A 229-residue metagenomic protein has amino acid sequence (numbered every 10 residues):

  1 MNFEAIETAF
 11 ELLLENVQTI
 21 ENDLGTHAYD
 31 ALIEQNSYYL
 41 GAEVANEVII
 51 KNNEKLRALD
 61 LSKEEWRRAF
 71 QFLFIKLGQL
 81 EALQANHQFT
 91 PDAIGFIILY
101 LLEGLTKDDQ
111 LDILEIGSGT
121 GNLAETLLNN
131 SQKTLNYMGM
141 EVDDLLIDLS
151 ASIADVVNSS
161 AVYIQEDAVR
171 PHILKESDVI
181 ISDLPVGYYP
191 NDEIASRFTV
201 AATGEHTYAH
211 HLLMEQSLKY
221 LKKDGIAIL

Functional and structural regions predicted by a protein language model:
M1-G78: A short N-terminal interaction module
D108-G119: Conserved class I S-adenosyl-L-methionine
T120-K133: Conserved SAM-binding loop of SAM-dependent methyltransferases across substrates and taxa, primarily the Class I
S150: Conserved SAM-binding loop
V157-A168: Conserved SAM-binding strand-loop segment of SAM-dependent methyltransferases
R170-I181: A short acidic, Gly/Pro-enriched loop at the edge of an enzyme's catalytic core that lines a small-molecule cofactor
D183-L213: Mobile active-site "lid"/loop adjacent to the S-adenosyl-L-methionine
T207-L229: Conserved Class I SAM-dependent methyltransferase catalytic core
